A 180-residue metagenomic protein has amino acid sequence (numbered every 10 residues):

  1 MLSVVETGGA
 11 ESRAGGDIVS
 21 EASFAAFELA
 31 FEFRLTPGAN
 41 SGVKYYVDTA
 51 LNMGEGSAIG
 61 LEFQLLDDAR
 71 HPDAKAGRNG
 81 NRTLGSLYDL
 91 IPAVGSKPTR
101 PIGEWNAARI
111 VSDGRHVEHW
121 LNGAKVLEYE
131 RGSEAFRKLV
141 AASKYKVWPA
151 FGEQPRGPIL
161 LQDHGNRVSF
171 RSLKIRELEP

Functional and structural regions predicted by a protein language model:
M1-P180: Carbohydrate-interacting regions of secretory-pathway proteins
